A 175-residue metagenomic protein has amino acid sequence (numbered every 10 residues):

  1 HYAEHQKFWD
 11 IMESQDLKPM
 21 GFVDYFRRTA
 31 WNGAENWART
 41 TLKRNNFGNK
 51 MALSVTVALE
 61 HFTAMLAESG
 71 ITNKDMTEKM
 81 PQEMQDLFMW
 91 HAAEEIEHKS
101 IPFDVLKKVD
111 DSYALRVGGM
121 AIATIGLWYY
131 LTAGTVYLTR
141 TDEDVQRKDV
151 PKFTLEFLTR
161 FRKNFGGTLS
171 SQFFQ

Functional and structural regions predicted by a protein language model:
H1-Q175: Non-heme di-metal
